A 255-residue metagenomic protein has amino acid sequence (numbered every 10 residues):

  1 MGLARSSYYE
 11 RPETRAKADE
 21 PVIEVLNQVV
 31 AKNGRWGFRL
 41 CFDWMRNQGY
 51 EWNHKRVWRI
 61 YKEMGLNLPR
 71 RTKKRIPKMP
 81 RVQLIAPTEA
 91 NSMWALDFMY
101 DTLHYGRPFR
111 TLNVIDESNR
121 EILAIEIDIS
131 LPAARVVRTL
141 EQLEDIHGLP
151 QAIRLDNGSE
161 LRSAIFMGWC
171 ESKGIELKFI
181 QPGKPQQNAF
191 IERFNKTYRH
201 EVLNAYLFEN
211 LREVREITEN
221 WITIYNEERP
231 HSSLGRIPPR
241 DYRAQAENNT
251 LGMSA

Functional and structural regions predicted by a protein language model:
M1-A255: Charged DNA-binding/catalytic regions of mobile-element recombinases
